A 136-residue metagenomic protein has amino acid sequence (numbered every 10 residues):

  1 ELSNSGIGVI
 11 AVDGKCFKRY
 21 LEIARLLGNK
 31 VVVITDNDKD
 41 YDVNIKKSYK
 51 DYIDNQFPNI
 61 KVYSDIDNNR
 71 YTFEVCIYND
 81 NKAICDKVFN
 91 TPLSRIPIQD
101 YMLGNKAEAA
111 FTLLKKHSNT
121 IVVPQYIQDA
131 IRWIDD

Functional and structural regions predicted by a protein language model:
E1-D136: Acidic, divalent-metal-binding catalytic cores of TOPRIM and closely related two-metal-ion phosphodiester/pyrophosphate
